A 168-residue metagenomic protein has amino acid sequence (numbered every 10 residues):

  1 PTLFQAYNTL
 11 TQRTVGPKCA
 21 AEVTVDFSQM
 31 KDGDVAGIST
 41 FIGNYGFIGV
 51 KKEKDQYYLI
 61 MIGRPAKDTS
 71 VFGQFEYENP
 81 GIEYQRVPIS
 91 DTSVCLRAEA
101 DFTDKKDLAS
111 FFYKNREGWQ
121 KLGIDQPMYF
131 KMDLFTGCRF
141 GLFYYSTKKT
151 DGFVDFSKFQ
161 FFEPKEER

Functional and structural regions predicted by a protein language model:
P1-R168: Extracellular glycan-recognition regions
